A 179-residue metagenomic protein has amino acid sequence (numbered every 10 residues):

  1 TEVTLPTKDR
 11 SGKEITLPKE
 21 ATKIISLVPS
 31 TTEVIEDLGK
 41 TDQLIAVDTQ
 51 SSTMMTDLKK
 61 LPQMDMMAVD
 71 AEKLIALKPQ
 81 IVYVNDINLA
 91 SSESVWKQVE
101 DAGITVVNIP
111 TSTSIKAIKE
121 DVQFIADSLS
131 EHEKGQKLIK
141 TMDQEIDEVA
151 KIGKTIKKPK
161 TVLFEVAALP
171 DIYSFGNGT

Functional and structural regions predicted by a protein language model:
T1-K19: Short, low-complexity disordered leader/linker segments with a strong preference for bacterial N-terminal type II
T4-R10, M64-D65, Q144-I146: Short gly/ser/thr-rich secondary-structure transition/capping motifs
E14-T16, S94-D171: Extracytoplasmic substrate-binding proteins
K19-T22, G178: A short, sequence-level motif marking secondary-structure junctions
K23-L77, I81-N88: A short, structured surface patch at a secondary-structure boundary
V34-I35, S92-E93, I172: Glycine/Thr-rich phosphate-binding loops of Rossmann-like dinucleotide-binding domains
D48-T53, Y173-T179: Alpha-helical, coiled-coil/dimerization segments enriched in small aliphatic residues
